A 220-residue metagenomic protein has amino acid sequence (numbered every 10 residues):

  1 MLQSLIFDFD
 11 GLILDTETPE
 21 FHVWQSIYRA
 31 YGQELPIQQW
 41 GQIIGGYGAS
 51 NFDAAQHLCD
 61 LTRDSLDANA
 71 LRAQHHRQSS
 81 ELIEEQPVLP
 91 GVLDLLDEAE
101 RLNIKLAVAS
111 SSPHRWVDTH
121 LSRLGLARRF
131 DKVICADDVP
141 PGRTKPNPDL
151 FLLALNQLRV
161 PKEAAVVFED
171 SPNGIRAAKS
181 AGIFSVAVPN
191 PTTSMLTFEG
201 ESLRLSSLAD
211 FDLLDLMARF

Functional and structural regions predicted by a protein language model:
M1-Q3, D97-E100, P113-H114, D118-F220: Asp-based, Mg2+/Mn2+-dependent phosphohydrolase catalytic module
L2-L102: N-terminal helical cap/lid subdomain that shapes the substrate entry/recognition surface in HAD-like hydrolases
L12, S110-S112: Conserved phosphate-coupling serine/threonine residues in phosphotransfer and NTP-handling enzymes
D15, V108, F168-E169: Short beta-strand scaffold positions
E34, K105, F184: Residue-level detector of anion-binding/catalytic polar loops
I83-P87, S111, A181-G182: Short, flexible loop segments at the rims of nucleotide/cofactor-binding pockets, characterized by
V88, A109, R143: Residue-level marker of regulatory loop/turn positions in helix-turn-helix DNA-binding domains and in histidine
